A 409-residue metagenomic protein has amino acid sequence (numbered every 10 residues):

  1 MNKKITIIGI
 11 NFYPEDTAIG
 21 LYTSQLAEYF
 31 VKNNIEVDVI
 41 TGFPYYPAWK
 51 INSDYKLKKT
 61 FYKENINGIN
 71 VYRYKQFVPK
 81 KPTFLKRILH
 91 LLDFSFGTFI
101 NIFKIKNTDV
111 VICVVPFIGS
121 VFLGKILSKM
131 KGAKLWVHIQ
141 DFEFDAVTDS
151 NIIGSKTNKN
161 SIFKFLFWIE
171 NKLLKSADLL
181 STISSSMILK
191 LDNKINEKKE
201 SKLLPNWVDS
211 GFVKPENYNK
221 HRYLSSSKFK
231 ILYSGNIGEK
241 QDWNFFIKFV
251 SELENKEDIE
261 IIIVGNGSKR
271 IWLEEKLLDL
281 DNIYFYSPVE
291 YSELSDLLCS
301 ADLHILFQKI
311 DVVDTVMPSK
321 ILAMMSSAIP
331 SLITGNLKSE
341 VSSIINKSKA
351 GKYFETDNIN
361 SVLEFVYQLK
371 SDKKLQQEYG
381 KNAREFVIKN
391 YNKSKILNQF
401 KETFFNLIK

Functional and structural regions predicted by a protein language model:
M1-N65, V250-N255: N-terminal subdomain of nucleotide-sugar transferases
F99, F103, F122, I126-M130 (+1 more regions): Membrane-proximal helix-turn-helix segments that form the acceptor-binding/catalytic region of lipid-linked
S128, S361, Q368, L375-K389 (+1 more regions): A short, well-ordered alpha-helix in the C-terminal region of glycosyltransferases
S186, W207: Carbohydrate-associated surface elements
D192-K198, K202, V208-Y223, D242 (+1 more regions): Acidic anion/phosphate-binding donor-loop and adjacent secondary structure in glycosyltransferase catalytic cores
L224-Q241, I247-V250, I262: Conserved donor-binding/catalytic core segment of Leloir-type glycosyltransferases
Q241, P288-L297, H304-M325, P330-S343: Nucleotide-sugar-dependent
I262, R270-S295: Nucleotide-activated donor-binding/catalytic signature segment of Leloir-type glycosyltransferases, i.e., the conserved
